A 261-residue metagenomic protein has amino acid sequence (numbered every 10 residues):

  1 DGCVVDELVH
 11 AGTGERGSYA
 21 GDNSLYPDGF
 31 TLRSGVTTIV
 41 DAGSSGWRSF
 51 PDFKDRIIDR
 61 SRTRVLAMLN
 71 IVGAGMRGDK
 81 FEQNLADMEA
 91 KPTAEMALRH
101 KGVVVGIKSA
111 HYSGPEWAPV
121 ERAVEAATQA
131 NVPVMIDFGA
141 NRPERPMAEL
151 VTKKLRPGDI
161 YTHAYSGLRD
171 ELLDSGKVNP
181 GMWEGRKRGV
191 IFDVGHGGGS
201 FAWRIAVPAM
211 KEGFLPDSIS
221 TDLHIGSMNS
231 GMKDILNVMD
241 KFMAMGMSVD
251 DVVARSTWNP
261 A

Functional and structural regions predicted by a protein language model:
D1-R60: Metal-associated gating/positioning segment near the N- to mid-region
V5, S34-V40, S44-S45, R60-L85 (+1 more regions): Metal-cofactor-binding active-site regions of metalloenzymes
L8, G35, F53, I107 (+4 more regions): Divalent metal-coordination and catalytic microenvironments
Y19-F30, L85-A97, E144-V151: Short, acidic/polar
Y26-R33, L98, V105, F138 (+4 more regions): Active-site microenvironment of metallo-dependent hydrolases
K54-M68, A126-N131, G185-K187: Alpha-helix-loop-beta-strand connector modules within alpha/beta enzyme cores
G106-N229: Active-site core of metal-dependent hydrolases
R204-A261: His/Asp/Glu-enriched, well-ordered alpha-helical/loop segment that forms or immediately abuts the divalent-metal
